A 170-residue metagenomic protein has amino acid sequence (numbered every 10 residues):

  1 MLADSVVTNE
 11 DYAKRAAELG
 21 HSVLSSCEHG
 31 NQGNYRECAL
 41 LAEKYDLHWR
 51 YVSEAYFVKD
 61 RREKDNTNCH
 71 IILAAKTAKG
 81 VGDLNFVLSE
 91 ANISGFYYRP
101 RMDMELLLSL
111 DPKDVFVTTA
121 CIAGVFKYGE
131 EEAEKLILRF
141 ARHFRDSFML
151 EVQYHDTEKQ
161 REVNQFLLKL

Functional and structural regions predicted by a protein language model:
M1-L170: Phosphodiester-processing cores and adjacent nucleic acid-binding clamps
